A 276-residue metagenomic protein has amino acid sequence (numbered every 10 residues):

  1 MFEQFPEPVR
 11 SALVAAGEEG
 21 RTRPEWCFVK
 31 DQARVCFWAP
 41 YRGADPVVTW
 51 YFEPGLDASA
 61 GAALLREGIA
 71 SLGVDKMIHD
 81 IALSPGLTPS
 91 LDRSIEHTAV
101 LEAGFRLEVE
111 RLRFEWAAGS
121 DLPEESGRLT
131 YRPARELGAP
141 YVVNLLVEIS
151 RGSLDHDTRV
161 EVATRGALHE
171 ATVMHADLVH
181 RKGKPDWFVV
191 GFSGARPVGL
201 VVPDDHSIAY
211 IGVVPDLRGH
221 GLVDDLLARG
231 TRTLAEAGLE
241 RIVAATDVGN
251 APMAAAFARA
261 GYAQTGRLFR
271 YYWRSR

Functional and structural regions predicted by a protein language model:
E3-A12, E125-H206: Flexible, substrate/cofactor-facing loop regions flanked by secondary structure within enzyme catalytic domains
R10-V74, I78-P85, S193-A209, V214-P215: Conserved donor-binding loop and adjoining core beta-sheet/short helix segment in diverse acyl/aminoacyl transferases
A33-C36, V109-E110, G199, V223 (+1 more regions): A structural microfeature
D57-G73, G219-E236, A251-R259: Conserved acetyl-CoA-binding loop-helix of GNAT-fold acetyltransferases
D57-L129, F269-W273: Acyl-donor-binding surface of acyltransferase catalytic domains
D75, E240, A263: Short acidic/polar active-site loop segments enriched in Thr and Asp
V100, F257, Y262: Conserved active-site tyrosine of GNAT-family acetyltransferases
